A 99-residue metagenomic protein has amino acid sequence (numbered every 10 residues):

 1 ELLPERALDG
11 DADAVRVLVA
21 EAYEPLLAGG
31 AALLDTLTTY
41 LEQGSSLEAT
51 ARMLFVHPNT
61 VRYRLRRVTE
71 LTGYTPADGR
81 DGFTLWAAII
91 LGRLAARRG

Functional and structural regions predicted by a protein language model:
E1-G99: Cytosolic nucleotide-utilizing catalytic cores of signal-transduction proteins
